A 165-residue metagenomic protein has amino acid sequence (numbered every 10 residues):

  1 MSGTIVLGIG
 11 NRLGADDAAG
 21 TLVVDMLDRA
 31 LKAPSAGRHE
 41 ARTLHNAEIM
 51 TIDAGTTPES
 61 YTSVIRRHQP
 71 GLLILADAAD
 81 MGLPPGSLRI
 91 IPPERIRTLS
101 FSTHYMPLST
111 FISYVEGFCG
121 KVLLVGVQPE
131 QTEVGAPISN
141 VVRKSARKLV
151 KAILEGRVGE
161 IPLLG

Functional and structural regions predicted by a protein language model:
M1-P129, A136-G165: N-terminal catalytic or cofactor-binding beta/alpha core of small enzyme domains
